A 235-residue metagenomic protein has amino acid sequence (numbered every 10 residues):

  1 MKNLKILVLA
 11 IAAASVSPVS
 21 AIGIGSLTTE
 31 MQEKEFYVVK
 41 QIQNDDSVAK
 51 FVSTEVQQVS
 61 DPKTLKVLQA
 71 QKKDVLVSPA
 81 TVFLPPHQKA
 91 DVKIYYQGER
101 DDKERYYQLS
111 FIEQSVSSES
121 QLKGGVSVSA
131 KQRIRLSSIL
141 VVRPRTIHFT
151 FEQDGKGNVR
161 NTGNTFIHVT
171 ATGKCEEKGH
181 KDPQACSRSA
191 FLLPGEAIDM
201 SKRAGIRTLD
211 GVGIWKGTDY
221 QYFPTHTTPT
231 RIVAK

Functional and structural regions predicted by a protein language model:
M1-V8: Bacterial N-terminal signal peptides that target proteins for export
V16-P18: N-terminal signal peptide c-region/cleavage motif recognized by signal peptidases
S20-D45, T81, T146-Q153: Beta-sheet-dominated interaction scaffolds and their linkers
E35-V39, K89-D91, R135-S137, D154-K156 (+1 more regions): Intrinsic-disorder/low-complexity, polar/charged segments enriched in Ser/Thr/Lys/Arg/Asp/Glu/Gln
K40-D46, G157-T165, A171: Asparagine-centered strand-capping/turn motif at beta-strand->loop junctions
V48-V56, F166-G173: Short, hydrophobic/aromatic beta-strand segments
K66-R100, G179-T208: Intrinsically disordered, low-complexity Pro/Gly/Ser/Thr-rich segments with frequent PxxP/GP/PP motifs and embedded
Q97-I147, R207-K235: Terminal connector regions
